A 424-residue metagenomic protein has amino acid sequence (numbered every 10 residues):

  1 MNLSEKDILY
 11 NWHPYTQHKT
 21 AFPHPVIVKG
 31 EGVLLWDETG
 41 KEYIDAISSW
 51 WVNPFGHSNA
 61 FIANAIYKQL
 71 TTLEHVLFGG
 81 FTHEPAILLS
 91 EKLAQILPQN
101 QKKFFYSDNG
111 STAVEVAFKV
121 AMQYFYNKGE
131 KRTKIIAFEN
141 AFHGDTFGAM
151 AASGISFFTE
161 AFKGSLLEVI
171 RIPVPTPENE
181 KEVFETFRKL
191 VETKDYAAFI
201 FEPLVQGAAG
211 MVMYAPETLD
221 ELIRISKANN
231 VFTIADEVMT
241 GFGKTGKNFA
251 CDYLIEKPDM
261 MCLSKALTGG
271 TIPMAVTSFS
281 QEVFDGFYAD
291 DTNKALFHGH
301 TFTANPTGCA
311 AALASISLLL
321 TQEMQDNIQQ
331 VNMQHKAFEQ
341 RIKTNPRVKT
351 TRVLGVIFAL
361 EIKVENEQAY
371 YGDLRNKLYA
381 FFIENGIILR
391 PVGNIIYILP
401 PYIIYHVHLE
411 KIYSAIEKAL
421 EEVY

Functional and structural regions predicted by a protein language model:
M1-Y424: Conserved N-terminal phosphate-binding loop of PLP-dependent enzymes in the Aspartate aminotransferase
